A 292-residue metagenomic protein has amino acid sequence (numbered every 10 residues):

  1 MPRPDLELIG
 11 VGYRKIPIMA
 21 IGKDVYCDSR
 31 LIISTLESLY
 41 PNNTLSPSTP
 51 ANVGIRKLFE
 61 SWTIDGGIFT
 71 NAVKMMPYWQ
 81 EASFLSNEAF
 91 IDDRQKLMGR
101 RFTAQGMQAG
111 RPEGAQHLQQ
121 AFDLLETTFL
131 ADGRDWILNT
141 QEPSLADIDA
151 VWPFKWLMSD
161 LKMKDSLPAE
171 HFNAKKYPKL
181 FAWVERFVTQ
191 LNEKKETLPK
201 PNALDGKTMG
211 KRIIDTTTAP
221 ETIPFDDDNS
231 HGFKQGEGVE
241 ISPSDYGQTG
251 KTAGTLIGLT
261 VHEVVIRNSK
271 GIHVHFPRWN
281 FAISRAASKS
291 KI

Functional and structural regions predicted by a protein language model:
M1-R94, A104, F233, E240-P243 (+3 more regions): GST-like domain detector, emphasizing the conserved glutathione-binding G-site in the N-terminal thioredoxin-like
M1-Y13, S166-E185, T189, G247 (+1 more regions): Solvent-exposed, charged interface segments at domain starts and junctions
I33, E37, K57-E60, F122 (+2 more regions): Non-transmembrane alpha-helical segments in soluble domains of secreted/periplasmic/extracellular proteins
G66-A182, T189: GST-like fold's C-terminal all-alpha helical module
A169-D226: Catalytic cores of secreted or luminal carbohydrate-active enzymes
K207-K251, T255: Acidic, Ser/Thr-rich low-complexity intrinsically disordered segments
